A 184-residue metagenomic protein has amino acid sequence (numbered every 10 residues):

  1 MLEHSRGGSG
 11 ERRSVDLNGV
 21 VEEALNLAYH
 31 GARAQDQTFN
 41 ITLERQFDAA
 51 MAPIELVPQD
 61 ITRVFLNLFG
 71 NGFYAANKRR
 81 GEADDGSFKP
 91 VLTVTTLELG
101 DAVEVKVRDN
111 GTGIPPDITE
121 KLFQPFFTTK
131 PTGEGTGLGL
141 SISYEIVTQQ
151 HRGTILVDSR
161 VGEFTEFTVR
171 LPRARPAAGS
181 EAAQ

Functional and structural regions predicted by a protein language model:
L2-Q184: Core catalytic ATP-binding domain of two-component histidine kinases
